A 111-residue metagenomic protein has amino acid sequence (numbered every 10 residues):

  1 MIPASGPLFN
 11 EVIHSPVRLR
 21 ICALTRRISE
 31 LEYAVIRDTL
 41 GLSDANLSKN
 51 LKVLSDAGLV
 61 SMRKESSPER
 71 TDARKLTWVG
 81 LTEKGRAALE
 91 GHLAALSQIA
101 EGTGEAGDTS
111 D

Functional and structural regions predicted by a protein language model:
M1-G6, A23-L24, K84-D111: Amphipathic alpha-helical dimerization/coiled-coil segments that flank or bridge DNA-binding/regulatory modules
M1-P16, A57, L81-E83: N-terminal leader segment of winged-helix/HTH proteins
L8-N46, P68-K75: N-terminal helix-turn-helix DNA-binding core of bacterial DNA-binding proteins
L42, E83-K84: DHp/HisKA dimerization-phosphoacceptor four-helix bundle of two-component histidine kinases and homologous
S48, T77, T82: Ser/Thr-centric signal marking residues that sit in or immediately flank functional binding/regulatory motifs
L51-K52: Short, hydrophobic-biased segments on the C-terminal half of alpha helices that form "recognition helices"
D56-D72, G80: Beta-hairpin "wing" of winged helix-turn-helix
